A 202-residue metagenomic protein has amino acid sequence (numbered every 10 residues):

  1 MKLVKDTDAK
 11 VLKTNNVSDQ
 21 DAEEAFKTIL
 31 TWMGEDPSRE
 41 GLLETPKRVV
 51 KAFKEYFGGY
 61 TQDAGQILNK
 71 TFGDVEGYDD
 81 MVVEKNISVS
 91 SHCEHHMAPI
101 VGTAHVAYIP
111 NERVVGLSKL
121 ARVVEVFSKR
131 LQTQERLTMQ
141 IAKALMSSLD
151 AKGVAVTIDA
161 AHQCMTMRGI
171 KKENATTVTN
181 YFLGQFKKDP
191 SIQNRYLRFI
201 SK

Functional and structural regions predicted by a protein language model:
M1-K202: A domain-level signal for the structural core that forms small-molecule/cofactor-binding pockets and catalytic centers
